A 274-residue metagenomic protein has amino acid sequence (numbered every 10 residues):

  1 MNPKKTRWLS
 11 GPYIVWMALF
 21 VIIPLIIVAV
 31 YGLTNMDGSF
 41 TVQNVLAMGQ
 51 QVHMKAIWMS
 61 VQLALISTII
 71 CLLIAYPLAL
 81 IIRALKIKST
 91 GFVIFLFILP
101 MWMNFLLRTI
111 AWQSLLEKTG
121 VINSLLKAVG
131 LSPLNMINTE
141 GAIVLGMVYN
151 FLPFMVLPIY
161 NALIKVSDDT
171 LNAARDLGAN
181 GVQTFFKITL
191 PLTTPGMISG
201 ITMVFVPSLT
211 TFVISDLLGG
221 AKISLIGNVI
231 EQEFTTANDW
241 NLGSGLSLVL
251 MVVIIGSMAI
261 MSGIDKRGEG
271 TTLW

Functional and structural regions predicted by a protein language model:
N2-R7, W58, K88-G91, E140-A142 (+1 more regions): Amphipathic cytosolic juxtamembrane alpha-helices at the membrane-cytosol interface of multi-pass membrane transporters
P3-Y13, I23, I27, Y160-R175 (+1 more regions): C-terminal transmembrane helix and the adjacent membrane-cytosol boundary/short C-terminal tail of inner/organellar
K4, V45-V52, F212, D216-K266: Interhelical loop and adjacent transmembrane-helix boundary motif in polytopic membrane transport permeases
L9-S10, L78-L115, L171-N172, F185 (+1 more regions): Cytoplasmic-entry segments and transmembrane alpha-helices of multi-pass inner-membrane transporters
G11, V15-M54, L115-T119, G220 (+2 more regions): Short membrane-interfacial helix/loop motifs at transmembrane-helix boundaries
P12-V21, F95, L99, Y149 (+2 more regions): Transmembrane alpha-helices
V42, T109-V148, V182, L218-K222: Membrane-interfacial helix termini and adjacent extracytoplasmic/periplasmic loops of multi-pass transporters
Q51-A84: Transmembrane alpha-helix signature in integral membrane proteins
